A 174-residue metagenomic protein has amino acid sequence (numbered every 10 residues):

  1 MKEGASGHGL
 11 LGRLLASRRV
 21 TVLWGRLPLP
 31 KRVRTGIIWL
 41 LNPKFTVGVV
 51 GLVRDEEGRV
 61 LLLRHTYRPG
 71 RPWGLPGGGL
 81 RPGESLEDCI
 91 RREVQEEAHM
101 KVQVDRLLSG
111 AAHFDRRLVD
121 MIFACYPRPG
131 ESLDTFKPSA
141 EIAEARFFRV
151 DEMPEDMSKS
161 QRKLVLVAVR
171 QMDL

Functional and structural regions predicted by a protein language model:
G7-V50: Acidic, metal-coordinating catalytic segment for phosphate/diphosphate chemistry, firing primarily on the Nudix
F45, R71, R117-V119: Residue-level preference for beta-strand/loop junctions
V47-V49, G58, V119-M121, A143: Change "...and in nucleic-acid phosphodiester-cleaving endonucleases..." to "...and in nucleic-acid processing enzymes
V53-R54, L62, C125, F147: Conserved hydrophobic "DFG−1" position in protein kinase catalytic cores
D55, R59-E96: Conserved Nudix-box catalytic region and its N-terminal flanking loop in Nudix hydrolases and closely related
M100-S109: A short coil-to-beta-strand element that immediately follows conserved catalytic motifs
A111-D134, R146, A168-M172: Active-site-adjacent beta-strand/loop module that shapes the phosphate/pyrophosphate-binding cleft
K137-A168: NUDIX/MutT-family hydrolases
